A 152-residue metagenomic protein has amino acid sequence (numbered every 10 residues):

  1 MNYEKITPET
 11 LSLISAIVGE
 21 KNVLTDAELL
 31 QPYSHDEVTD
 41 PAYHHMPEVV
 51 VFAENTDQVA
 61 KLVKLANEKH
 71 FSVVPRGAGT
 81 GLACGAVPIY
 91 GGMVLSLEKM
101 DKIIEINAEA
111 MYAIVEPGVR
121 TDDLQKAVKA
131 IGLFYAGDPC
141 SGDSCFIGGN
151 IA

Functional and structural regions predicted by a protein language model:
M1-T39, E68-F71: N-terminal accessory segments
T7-L11, T121, S144: Alpha-helix initiation and N-capping motif
I14, P41-V73, L97-P139, I151-A152: N-terminal glycine-rich flavin-associated loop
H35-D36, A83-I89, Q125-A127, C140 (+1 more regions): Short acidic, glycine/serine/threonine-rich loops at helix termini
D36-Y43, L65, G85-L95: Glycine-rich loop at the start of a catalytic domain that most often binds anionic cofactors/ligands
R76: Conserved PLP cofactor-binding pocket of PLP-dependent enzymes
